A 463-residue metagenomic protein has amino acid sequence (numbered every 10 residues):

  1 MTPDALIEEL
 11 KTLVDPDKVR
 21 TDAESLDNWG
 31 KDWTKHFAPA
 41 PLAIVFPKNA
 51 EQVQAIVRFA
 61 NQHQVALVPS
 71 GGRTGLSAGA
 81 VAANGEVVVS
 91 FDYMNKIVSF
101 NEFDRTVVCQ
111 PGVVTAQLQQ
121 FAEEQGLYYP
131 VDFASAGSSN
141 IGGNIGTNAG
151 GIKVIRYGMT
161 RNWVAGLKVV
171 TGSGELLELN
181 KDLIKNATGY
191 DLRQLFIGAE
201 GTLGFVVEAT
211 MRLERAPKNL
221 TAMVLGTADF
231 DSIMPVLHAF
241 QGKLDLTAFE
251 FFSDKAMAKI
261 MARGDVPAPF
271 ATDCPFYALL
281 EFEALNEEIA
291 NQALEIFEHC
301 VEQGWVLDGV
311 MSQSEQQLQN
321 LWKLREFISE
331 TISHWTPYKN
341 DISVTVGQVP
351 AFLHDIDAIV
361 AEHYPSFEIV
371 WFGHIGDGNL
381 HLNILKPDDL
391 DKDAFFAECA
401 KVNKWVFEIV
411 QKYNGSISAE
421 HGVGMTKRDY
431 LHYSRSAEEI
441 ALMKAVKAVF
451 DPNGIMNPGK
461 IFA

Functional and structural regions predicted by a protein language model:
M1-R58, G75-R105, A134, A256-P267 (+2 more regions): N-terminal flexible segment immediately upstream of the FAD-binding catalytic core in FAD-dependent oxidoreductases
M1-W33, Q62-V65, C300-Q316, K412-I417 (+1 more regions): N-terminal accessory segments
D22-W29, R215, G226-E398, V402 (+2 more regions): C-terminal substrate-recognition/cap domain of FAD-linked oxidoreductases
N95, F103-R105, L390-D391, T426-H432: Short beta-alpha connecting loops at secondary-structure transitions that line or flank enzyme active sites
K96-E250, M456: FAD-binding subdomain of flavoenzyme oxidoreductases
E175, R428-A463: Activity-critical C-terminal alpha-helical subdomain
